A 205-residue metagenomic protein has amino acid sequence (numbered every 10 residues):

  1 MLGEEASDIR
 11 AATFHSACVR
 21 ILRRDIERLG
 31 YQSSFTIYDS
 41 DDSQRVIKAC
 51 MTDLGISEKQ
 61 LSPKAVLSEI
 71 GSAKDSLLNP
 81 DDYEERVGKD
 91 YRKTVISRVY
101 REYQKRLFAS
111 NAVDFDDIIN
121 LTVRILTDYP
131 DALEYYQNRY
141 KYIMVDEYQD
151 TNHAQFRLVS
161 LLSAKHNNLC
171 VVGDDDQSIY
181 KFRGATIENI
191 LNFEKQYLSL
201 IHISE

Functional and structural regions predicted by a protein language model:
M1-Y142, N167, A185-I187, K195-L198: A basic/glycine-biased coupling hinge at the interface between accessory DNA-binding modules
S16, Q149-D150, Q177: Short, glycine/acidic-enriched loop or turn micro-motifs at the edges of active sites
N138-H153, C170: SF2 helicase catalytic motif II
H153-S204: Conserved RecA-like helicase ATPase core segment that couples NTP binding/hydrolysis to strand translocation
